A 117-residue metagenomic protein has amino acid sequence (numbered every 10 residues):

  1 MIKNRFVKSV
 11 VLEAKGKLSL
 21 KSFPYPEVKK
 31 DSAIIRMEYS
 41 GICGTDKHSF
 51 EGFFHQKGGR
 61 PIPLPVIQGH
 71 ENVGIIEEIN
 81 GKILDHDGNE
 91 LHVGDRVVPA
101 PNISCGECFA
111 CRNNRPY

Functional and structural regions predicted by a protein language model:
K3-V10: Short structural boundary motif marking the start of a folded domain
A14-G16, K29: Residue-level recognition of beta-strand termini and adjacent short loop/turns
K17-S22: Short glycine/threonine/proline-enriched tight-turn/helix- or strand-capping micro-motif at secondary-structure
P24-S40, H55-R112: Glycine-rich beta-strand-centered segment in the early N-terminal region that forms part of a ligand/cofactor-binding
C43: Conserved Rossmann-like nucleotide-cofactor binding loop
S49-H55: Short Gly/aromatic-enriched secondary-structure transition segments
Y117: Short, non-ligating residues that shape and space the ligands of small metal-coordination modules and catalytic
